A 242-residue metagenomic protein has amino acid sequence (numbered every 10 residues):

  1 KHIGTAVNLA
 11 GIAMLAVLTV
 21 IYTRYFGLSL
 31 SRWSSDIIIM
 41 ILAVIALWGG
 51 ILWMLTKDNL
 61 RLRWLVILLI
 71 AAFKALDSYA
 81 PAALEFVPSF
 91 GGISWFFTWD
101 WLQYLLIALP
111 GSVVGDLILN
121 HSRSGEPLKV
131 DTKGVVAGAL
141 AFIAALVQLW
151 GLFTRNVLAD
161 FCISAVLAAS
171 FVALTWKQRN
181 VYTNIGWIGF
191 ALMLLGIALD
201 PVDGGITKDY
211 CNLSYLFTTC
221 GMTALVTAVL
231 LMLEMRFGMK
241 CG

Functional and structural regions predicted by a protein language model:
K1-G242: Alpha-helical transmembrane segments and their immediate juxtamembrane cytosolic regions
